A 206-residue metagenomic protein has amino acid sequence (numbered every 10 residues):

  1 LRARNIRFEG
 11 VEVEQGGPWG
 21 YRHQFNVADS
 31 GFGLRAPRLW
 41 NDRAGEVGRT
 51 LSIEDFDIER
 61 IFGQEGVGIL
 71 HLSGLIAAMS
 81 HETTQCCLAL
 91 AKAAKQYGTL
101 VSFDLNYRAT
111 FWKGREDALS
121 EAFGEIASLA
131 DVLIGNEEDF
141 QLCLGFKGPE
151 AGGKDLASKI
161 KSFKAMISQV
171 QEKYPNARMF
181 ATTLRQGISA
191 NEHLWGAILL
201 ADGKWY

Functional and structural regions predicted by a protein language model:
L1-G74: Conserved N-terminal subdomain of the carbohydrate kinase-like
R2, L88, K92-Q96, A127: Anion (oxyanion) recognition and catalysis
F8, V101-F103, I134: Hydrophobic beta-strand scaffold residues
R38-T50, L72-E82, Y107-G114, G153-A157: Flexible, glycine/proline-enriched loop segments at strand-loop-helix junctions that form or flank small-ligand binding
F56, T84-A89, R115-G124: Charged helix-capping and loop-helix junction motifs
R60-G68, A93-T99, Y174: Glycine-rich phosphate/diphosphate-binding loops that line cofactor/substrate pockets in enzymes
Y97, T110-D202: Conserved phosphate/ATP/ADP-binding segment of small-molecule kinases
Y206: Short pre-catalytic strand/loop immediately N-terminal to key active-site residues, enriched for Gly-Thr
